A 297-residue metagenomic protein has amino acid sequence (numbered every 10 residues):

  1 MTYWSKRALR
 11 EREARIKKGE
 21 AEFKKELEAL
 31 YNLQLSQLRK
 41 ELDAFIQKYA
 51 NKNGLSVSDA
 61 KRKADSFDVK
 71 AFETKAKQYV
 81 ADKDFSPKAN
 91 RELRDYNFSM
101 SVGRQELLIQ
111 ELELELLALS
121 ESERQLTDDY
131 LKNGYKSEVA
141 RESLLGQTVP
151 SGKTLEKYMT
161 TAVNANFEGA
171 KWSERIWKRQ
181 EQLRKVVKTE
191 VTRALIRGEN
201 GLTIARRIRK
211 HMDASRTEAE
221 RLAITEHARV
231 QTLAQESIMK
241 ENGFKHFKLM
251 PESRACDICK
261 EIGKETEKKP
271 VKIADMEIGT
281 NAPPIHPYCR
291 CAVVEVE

Functional and structural regions predicted by a protein language model:
M1-A205: N-terminal leader/targeting and assembly helices and adjacent pre-domain segments
K210, A214-E297: Acidic, glycine-rich two-metal-ion catalytic cores of nucleic acid-processing enzymes
